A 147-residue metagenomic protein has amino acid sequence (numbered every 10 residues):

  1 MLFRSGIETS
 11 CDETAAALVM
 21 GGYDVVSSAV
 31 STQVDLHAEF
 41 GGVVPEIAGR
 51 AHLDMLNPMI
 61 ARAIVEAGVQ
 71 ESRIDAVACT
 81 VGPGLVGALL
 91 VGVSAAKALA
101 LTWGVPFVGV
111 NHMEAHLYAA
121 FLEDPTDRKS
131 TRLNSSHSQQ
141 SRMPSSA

Functional and structural regions predicted by a protein language model:
M1-L2, K129, L133-A147: Single conserved hydrophobic/aromatic residue that forms the stacking wall/gate of nucleotide- or nucleobase-binding
F3-R132: Short acidic/glycine-rich loops and adjacent helix/strand connectors that line catalytic pockets where negatively
